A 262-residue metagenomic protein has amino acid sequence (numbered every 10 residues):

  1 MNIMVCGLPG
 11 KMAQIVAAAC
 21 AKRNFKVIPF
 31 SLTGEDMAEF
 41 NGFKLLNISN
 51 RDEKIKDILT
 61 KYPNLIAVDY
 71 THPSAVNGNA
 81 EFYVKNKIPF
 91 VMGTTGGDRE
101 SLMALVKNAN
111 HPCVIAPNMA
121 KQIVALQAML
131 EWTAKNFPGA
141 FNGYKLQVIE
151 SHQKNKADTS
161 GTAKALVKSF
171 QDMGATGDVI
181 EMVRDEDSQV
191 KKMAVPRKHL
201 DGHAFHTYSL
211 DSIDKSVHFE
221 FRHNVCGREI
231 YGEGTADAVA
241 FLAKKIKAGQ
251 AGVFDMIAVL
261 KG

Functional and structural regions predicted by a protein language model:
N2-I58, N142-G262: C-terminal substrate-binding/catalytic lobe of Rossmann-fold NAD(P)-dependent oxidoreductases
A21, V84, K107: Anion (oxyanion) recognition and catalysis
L32-T33, T95-G97, N118-A120, S151-Q153: Short, ordered loop/turn segments at secondary-structure junctions
K56, T60, N77, E81-K85 (+3 more regions): Amphipathic, non-transmembrane alpha-helical secondary structure
I58-G78, I88-P89: Rossmann-like NAD(P)-binding element
S74-E81, G93-I115, K121-W132: Rossmann-fold NAD(P)-binding glycine/threonine-rich loop
A125-A140, D158-T159: Rossmann-like NAD(P)H-binding beta-loop-alpha module
